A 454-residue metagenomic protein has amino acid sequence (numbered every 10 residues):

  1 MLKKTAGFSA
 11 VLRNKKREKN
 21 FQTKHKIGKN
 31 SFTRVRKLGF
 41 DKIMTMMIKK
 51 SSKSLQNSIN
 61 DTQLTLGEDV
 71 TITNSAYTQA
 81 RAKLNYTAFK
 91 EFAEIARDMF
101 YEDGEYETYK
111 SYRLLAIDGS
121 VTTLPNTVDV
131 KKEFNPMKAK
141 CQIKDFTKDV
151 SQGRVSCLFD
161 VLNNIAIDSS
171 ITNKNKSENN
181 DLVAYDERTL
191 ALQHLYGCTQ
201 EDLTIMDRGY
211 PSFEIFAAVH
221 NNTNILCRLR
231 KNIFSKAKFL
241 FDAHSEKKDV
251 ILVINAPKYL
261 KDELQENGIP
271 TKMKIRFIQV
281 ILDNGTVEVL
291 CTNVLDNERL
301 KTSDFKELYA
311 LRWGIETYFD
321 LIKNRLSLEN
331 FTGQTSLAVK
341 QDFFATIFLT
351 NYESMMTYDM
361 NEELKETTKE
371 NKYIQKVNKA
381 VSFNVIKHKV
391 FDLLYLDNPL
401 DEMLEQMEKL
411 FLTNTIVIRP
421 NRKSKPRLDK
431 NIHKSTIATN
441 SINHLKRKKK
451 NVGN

Functional and structural regions predicted by a protein language model:
M1-K53, T71, Q79-L84, E91-A93 (+4 more regions): Single, function-defining residue in the core of a domain
S52-L66: Short, charged amphipathic recognition helices of the HTH superfamily and cognate SANT/SANTA-like modules
S75: Key DNA-contact positions within bacterial/archaeal DNA-binding proteins
R97-G104, R188-T189: A short, well-structured juxtamembrane/interface segment
